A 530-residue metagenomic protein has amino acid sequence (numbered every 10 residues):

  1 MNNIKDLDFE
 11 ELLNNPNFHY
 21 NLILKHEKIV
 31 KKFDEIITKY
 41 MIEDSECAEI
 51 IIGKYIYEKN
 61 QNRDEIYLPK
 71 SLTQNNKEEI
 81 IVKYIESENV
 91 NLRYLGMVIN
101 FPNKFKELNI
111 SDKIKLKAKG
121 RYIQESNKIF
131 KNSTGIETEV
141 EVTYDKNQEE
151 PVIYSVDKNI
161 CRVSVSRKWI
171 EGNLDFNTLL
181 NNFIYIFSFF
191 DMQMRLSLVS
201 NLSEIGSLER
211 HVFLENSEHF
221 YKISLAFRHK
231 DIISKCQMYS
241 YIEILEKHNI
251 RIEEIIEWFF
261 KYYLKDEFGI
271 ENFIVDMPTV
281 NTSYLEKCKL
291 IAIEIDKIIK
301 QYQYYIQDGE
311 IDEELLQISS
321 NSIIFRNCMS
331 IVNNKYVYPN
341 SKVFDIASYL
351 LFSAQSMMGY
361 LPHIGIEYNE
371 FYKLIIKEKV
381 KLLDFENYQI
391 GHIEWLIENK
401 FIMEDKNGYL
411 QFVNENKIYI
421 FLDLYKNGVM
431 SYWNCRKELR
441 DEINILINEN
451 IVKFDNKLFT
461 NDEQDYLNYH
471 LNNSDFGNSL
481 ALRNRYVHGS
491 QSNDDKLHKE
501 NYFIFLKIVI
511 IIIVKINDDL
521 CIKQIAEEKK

Functional and structural regions predicted by a protein language model:
M1-Y284: Long amphipathic alpha-helical coiled-coil/heptad-repeat bundle
Y20, Y40, Y55-Y57, Y67 (+26 more regions): Sequence-level detector for tyrosine residue identity
L22, H26, M41, S45 (+10 more regions): Intrinsic-disorder-associated interaction segments
K25, M41, K54, Q61 (+14 more regions): Residue-identity detector for glutamine
D44, K59, F187-F190, M194 (+5 more regions): Short, flexible helical or helix-coil boundary motifs
N216-K381: Short, amphipathic alpha-helical interface elements at domain boundaries that mediate macromolecular binding
L315-K530: Amphipathic, oligomerization/interface secondary-structure segments
